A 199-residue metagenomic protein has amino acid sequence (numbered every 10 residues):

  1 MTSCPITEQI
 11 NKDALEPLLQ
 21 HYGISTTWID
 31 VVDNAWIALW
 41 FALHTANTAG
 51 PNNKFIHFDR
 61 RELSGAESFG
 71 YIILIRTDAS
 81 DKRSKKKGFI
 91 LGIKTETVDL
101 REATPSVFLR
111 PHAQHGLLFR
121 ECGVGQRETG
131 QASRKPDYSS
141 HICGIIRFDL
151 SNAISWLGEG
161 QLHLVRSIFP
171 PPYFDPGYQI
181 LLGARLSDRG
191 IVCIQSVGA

Functional and structural regions predicted by a protein language model:
M1-A199: Catalytic-core elements of nucleic-acid end-processing and repair enzymes
